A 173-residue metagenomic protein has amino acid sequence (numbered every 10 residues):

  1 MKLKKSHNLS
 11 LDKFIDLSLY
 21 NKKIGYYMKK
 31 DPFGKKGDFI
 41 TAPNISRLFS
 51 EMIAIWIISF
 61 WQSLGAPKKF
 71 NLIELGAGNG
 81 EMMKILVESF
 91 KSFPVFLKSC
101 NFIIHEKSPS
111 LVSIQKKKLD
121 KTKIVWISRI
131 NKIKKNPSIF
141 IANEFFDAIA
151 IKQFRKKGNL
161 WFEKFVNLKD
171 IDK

Functional and structural regions predicted by a protein language model:
M1-L75, N79-I124, R129, I133 (+1 more regions): Rossmann-like AdoMet
N71, S138-I139: Structural motif
A77, I139-A142: A conserved glycine-rich
I130-I133, S138, F145: A general structural signal for short secondary-structure junctions and capping/turn motifs
I141-N143, D147-K173: A mobile, often basic/glycine-rich helix-loop segment that functions as the active-site lid/recognition loop
